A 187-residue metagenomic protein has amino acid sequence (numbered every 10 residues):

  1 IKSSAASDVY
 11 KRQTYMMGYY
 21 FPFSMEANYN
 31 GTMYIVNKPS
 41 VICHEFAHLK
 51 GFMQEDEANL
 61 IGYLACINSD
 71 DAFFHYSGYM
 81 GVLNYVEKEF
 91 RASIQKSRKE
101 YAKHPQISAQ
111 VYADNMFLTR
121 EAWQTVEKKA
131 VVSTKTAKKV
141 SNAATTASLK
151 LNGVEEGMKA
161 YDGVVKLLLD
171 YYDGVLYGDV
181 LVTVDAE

Functional and structural regions predicted by a protein language model:
I1-A6, Y10: Single conserved hydrophobic/aromatic residue that forms the stacking wall/gate of nucleotide- or nucleobase-binding
P22-E26, Y34-K38: Extracytoplasmic
N28-T32, C43-K50, A72-F73: Second-shell loop/turn segments in exported
S40-F52, N59, Y63: Active-site recognition of the HExxH zinc-binding catalytic motif
G51, Y63-D70, K88-Q95: Sec-exported extracytoplasmic/periplasmic mature domains
Q54-G81: Post-HEXXH active-site segment of zinc metalloproteases
Y76-T119: Acidic/histidine-rich catalytic neighborhood
F117-E187: Pan-zinc metallopeptidase signature
